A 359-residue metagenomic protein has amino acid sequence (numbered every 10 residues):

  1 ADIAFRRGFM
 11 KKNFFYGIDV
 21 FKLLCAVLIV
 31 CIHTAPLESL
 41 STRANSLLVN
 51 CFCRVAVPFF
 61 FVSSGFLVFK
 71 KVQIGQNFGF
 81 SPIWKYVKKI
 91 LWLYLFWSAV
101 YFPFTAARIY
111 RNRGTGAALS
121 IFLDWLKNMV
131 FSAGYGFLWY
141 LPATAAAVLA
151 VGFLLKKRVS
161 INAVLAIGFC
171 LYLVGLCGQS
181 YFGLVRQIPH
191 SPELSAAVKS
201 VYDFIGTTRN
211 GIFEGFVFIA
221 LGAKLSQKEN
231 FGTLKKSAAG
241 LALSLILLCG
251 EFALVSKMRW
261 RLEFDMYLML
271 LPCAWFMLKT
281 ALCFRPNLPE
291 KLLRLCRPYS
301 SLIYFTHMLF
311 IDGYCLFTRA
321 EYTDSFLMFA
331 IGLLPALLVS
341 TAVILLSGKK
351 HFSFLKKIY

Functional and structural regions predicted by a protein language model:
D2-Y359: Alpha-helical transmembrane segments and their immediate juxtamembrane cytosolic regions
